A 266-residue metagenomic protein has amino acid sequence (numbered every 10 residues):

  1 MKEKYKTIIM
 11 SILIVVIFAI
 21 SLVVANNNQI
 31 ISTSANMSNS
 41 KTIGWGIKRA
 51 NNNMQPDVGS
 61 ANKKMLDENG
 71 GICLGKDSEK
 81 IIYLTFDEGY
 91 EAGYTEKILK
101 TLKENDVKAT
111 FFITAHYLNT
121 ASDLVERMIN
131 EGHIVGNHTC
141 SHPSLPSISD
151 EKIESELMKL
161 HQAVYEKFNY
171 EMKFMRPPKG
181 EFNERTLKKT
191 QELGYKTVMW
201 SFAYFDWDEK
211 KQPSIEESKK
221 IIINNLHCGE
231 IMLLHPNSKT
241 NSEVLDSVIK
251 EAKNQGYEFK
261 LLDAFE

Functional and structural regions predicted by a protein language model:
K2-T85, E91-E104, E217, S247-E251 (+1 more regions): N-terminal pre-catalytic segment of deacetylase/amide-hydrolase enzymes
G46-S144, I148, K152-Y165, Y170-M172: Active-site beta->alpha N-cap acidic-glycine motif
F86, I113-A115, N137-T139, P177-K179 (+3 more regions): A cross-domain feature marking catalytic cores of carbohydrate-active enzymes and several ubiquitous metabolic/repair
D87, L102, V135-H138, M175-P178 (+3 more regions): Conserved, mostly hydrophobic/aromatic
Y94, S141-E171, E181-C228, N241-E243: Alpha-helical scaffold elements lining the catalytic groove of polysaccharide deacetylases
S238-N241, A252: Histidine-centered active-site loop/cap adjacent to the catalytic His in serine esterases/O-acetyl transfer systems
